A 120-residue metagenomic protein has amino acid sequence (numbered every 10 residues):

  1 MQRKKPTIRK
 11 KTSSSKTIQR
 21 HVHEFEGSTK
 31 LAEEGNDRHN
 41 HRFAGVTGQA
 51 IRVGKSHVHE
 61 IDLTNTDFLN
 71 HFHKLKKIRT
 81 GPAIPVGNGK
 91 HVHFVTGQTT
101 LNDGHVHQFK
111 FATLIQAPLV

Functional and structural regions predicted by a protein language model:
Q2-V120: Peripheral, non-catalytic segments of secretory and membrane proteins
